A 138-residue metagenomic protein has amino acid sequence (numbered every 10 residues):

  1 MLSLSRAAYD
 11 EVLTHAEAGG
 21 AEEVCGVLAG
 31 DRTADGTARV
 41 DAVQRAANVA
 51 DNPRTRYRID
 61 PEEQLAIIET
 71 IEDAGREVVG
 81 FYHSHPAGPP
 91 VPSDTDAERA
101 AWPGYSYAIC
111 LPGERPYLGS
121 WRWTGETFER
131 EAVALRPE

Functional and structural regions predicted by a protein language model:
M1-V78, A87-E138: Conserved beta-strand-loop surface patch within small alpha/beta domains used for substrate/adaptor or ligand engagement
S84: Short, well-ordered beta-to-alpha junction loops that form the rim of enzyme active sites and present histidine/acidic
